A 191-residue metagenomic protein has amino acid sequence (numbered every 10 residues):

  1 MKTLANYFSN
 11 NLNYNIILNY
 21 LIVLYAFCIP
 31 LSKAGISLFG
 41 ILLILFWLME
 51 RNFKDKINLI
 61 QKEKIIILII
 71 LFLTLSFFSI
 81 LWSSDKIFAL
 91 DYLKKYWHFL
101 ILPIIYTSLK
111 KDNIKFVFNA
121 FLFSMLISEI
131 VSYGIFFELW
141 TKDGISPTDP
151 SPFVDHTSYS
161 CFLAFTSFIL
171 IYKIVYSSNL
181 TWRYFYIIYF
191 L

Functional and structural regions predicted by a protein language model:
M1-F77, L81-I87, T107-K115, N119 (+1 more regions): Transmembrane signal-anchor hairpin modules in multi-pass inner-membrane enzymes, especially those that act on
L18-V23, W140-P152: Juxtamembrane membrane-water interface segments that cap and precede transmembrane helices
L21-F27, I101-L102, T166-F168, Y189-L191: Hydrophobic, membrane-inserted alpha-helices
V23, I69-I70, I145-S146, F190-L191: Short hydrophobic "helix-edge" motifs at membrane interfaces and signal-peptide entry regions
F46-L48, K95, G144, I171: Residue-level signature of transmembrane alpha-helix interfaces in integral membrane proteins
I65-F72, K86-L109, F116, A120 (+3 more regions): Aromatic-anchored transmembrane helix interface
F77, I114-G144, V154-L191: Alpha-helical transmembrane segments of multi-pass inner-membrane proteins
F77, L81, A89-Y92, G144 (+1 more regions): Residue-level preference for alpha-helix termini and adjacent loops
